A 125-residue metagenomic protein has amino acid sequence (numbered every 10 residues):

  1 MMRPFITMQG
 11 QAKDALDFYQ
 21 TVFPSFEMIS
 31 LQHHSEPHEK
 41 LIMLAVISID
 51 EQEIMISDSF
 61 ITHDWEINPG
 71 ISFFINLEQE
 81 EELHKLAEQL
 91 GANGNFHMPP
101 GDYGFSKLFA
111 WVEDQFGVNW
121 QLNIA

Functional and structural regions predicted by a protein language model:
M2, L31-Q32, S48, D58 (+2 more regions): Vicinal oxygen chelate
I6-Q52: Core segments of cupin and vicinal oxygen chelate
P69-I71: Eukaryotic phosphotyrosine signaling hubs
